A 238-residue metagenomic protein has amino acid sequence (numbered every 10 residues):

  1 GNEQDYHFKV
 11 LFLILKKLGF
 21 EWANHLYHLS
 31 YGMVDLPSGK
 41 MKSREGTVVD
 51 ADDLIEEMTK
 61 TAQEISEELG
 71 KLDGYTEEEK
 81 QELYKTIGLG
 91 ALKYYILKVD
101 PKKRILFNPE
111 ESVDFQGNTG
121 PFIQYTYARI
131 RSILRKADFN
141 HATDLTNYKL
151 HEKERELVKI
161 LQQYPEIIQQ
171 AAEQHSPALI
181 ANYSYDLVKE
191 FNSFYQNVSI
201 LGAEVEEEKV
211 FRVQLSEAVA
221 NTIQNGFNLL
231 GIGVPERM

Functional and structural regions predicted by a protein language model:
G1-M238: Non-catalytic interaction-recognition regions
